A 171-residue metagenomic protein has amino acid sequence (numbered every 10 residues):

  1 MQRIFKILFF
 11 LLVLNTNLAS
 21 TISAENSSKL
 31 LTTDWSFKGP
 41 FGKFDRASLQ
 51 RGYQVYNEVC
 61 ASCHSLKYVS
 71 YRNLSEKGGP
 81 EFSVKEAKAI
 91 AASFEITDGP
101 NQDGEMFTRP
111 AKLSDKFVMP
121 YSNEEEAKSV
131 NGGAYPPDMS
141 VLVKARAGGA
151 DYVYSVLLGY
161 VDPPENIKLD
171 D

Functional and structural regions predicted by a protein language model:
Q2-K43: Post-cleavage N-terminal segment of exported redox proteins
K29-Q54, S65-V84: Electrostatic cytochrome c docking/interface patches
G39, V69-S70, F82-D115: Acidic/histidine-rich catalytic neighborhood
G42-L49, Y53, K128-G132, R146-A150: Solvent-exposed, acidic/flexible segments
Q54-L66, D115-M119, E124, Y135-K144 (+1 more regions): C-type cytochrome heme c attachment motif
V59-K67, Y71, V161-P164: A generic secondary-structure signal for well-formed alpha-helical elements
F107-M119, E126, G132, R146-A147 (+1 more regions): Soluble non-transmembrane domains of integral membrane proteins
A150-D171: Extracytoplasmic/lumenal ectodomains and periplasmic regions of secretory and membrane proteins
